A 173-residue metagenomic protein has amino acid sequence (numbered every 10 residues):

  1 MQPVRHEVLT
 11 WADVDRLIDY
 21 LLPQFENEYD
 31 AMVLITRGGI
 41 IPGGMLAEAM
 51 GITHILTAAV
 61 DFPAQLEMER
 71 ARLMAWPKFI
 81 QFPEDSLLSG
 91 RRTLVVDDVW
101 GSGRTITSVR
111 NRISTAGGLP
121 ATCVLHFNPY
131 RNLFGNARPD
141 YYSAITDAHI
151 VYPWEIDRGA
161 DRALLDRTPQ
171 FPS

Functional and structural regions predicted by a protein language model:
M1-S173: PRPP-associated nucleotide enzymes
